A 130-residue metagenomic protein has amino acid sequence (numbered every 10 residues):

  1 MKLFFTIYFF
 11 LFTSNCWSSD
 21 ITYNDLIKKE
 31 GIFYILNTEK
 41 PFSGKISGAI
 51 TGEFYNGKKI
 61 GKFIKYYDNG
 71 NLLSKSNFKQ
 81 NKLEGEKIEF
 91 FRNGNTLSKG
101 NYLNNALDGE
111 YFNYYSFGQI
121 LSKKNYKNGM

Functional and structural regions predicted by a protein language model:
L3-S14: Sec-dependent N-terminal signal peptides
S14-M130: Glycine/tyrosine- and acidic-biased, solvent-exposed loop/turn segments at the edges of beta-strands
